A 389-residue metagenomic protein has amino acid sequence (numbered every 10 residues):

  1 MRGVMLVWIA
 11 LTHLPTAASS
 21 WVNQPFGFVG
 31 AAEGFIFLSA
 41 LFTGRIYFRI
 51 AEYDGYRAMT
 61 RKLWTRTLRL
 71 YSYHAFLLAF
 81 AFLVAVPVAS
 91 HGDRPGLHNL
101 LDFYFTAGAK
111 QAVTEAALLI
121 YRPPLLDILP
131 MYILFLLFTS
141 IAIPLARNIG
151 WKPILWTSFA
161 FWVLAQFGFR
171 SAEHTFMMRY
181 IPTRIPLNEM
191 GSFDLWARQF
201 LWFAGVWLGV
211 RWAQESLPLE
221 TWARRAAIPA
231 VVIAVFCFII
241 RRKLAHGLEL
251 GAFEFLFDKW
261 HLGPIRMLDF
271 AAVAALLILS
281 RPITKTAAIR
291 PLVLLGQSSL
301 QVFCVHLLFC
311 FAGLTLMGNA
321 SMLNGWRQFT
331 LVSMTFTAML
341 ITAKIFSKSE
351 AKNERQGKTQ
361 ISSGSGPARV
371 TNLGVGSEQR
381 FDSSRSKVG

Functional and structural regions predicted by a protein language model:
M1-G389: Alpha-helical transmembrane segments and their immediate juxtamembrane cytosolic regions
